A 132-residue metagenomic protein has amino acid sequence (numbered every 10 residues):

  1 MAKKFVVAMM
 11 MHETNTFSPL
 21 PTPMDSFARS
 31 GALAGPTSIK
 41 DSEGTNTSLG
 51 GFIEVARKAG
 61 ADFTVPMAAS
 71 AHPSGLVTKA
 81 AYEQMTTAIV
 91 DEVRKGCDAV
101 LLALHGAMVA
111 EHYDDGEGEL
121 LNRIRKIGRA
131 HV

Functional and structural regions predicted by a protein language model:
A2-K3, A61, G128-R129: A short helix->loop->beta-strand "cap" motif at the edges of active sites that frequently abuts
A2-K58: N-terminal amphipathic/basic leader segments beginning at the initiator methionine
V6, M10-E13, F17-P19, F27-A28 (+1 more regions): Active-site histidine-anchored catalytic micro-motif
V7, F63-V65: Conserved beta-strand scaffold positions in the cores of enzyme catalytic domains, especially in NTP/NDP-utilizing
D41-K58, V65-S70, S74-V93, A107-A110: Conserved beta-alpha junction segments in alpha/beta enzyme cores
